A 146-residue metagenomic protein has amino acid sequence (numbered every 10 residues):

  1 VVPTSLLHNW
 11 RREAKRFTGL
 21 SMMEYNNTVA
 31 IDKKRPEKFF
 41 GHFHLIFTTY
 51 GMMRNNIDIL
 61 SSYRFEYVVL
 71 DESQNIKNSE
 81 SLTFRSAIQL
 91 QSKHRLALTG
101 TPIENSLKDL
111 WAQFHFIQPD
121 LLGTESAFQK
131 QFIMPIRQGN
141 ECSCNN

Functional and structural regions predicted by a protein language model:
V1-N140: ASCE P-loop NTPase motor core, strongest for the SF2 helicase catalytic module
E141-N146: Short, intrinsically disordered, charge-balanced linker/junction segments flanking boundaries in proteins
